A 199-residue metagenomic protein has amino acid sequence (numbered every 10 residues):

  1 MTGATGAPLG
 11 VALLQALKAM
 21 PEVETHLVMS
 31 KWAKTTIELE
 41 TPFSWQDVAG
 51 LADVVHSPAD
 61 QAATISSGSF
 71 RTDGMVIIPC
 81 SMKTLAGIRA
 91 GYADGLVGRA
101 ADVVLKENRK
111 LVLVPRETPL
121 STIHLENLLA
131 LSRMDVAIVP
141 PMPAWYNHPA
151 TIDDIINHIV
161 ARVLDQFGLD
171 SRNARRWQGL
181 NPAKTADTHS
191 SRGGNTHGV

Functional and structural regions predicted by a protein language model:
M1-V112, R116-V199: A cross-family phosphate/adenosyl-ligand binding-site feature
